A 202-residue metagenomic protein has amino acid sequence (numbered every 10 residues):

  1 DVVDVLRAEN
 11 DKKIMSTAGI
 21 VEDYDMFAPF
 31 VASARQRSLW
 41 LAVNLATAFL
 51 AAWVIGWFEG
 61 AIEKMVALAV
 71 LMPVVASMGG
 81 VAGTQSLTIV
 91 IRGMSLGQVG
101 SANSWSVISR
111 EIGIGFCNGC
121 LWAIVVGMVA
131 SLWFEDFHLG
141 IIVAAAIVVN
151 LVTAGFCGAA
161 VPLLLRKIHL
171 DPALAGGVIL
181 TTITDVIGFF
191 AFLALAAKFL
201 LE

Functional and structural regions predicted by a protein language model:
D1-M72: Cytosolic regulatory modules rich in charged/polar residues
D4, D11, T84-L87, N118 (+2 more regions): Alpha-helical transmembrane segments and their lipid-water interface positions in multi-pass membrane proteins
A8-A18, F58-A67, A82-V107, G158-T181 (+1 more regions): Juxtamembrane helix-loop transition segments at the membrane interface in multi-pass membrane proteins
Y24-N44, S101-C120, A144: Soluble-to-membrane junctions at the N-terminal ends of transmembrane alpha-helices in multi-pass ion-transporting
W40-A48, L71, V75, G79 (+13 more regions): Alpha-helical transmembrane segments in multi-pass membrane proteins
A48, A52, G56, G60 (+6 more regions): Juxtamembrane/transmembrane-helix interface segments of polytopic membrane transporters
W57-M72, F134-A145, P172, E202: Membrane-water interface of transmembrane alpha-helices in multipass transporters/channels
M78, A82, V90-D136: Alpha-helical transmembrane segments forming the membrane-embedded cores of inner-membrane proteins across
